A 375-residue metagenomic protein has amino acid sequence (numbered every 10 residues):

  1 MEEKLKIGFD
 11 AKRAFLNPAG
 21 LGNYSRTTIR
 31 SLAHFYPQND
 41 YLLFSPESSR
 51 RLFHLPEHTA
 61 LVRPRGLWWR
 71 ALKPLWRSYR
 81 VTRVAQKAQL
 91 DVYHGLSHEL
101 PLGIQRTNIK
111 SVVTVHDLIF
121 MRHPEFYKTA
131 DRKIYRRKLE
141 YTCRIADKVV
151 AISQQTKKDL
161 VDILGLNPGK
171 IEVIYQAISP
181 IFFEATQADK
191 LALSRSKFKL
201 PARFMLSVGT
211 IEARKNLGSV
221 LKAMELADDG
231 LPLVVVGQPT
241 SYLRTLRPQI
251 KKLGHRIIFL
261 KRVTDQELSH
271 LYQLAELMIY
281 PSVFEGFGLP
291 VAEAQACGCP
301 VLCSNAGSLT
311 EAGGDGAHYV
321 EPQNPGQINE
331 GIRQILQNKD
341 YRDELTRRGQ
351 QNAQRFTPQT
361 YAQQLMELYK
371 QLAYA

Functional and structural regions predicted by a protein language model:
M1-A375: Carbohydrate transferase catalytic cores enriched for Leloir-type hexosyltransferases
